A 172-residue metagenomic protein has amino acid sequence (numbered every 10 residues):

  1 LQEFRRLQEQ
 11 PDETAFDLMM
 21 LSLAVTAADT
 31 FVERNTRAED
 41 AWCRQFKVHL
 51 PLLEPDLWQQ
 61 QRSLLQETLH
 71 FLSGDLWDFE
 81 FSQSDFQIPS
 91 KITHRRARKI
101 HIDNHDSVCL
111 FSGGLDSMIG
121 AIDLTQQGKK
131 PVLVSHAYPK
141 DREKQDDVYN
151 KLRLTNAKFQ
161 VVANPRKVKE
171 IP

Functional and structural regions predicted by a protein language model:
L1-S107, I122-A157, A163: RNA-binding accessory domains that recognize and position tRNA/RNA substrates
S112: Metallo-beta-lactamase
L115-S117: Hydrophobic/small residue at the entry helix of a nucleotide-binding pocket
F159-P172: Domain-scale recognition of functional cores that engage charged ligands
